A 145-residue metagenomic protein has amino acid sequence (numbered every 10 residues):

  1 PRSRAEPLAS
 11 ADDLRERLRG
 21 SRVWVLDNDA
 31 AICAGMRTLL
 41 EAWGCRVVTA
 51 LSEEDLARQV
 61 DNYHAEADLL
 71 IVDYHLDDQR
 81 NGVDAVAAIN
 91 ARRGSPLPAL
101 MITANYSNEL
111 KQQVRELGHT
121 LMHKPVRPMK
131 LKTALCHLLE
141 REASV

Functional and structural regions predicted by a protein language model:
P1-W24, D61, V114, S144-V145: Disordered, acidic interdomain junction associated with two-component signaling
V25-N28, D73-Y74, K124: Acidic di-acidic motifs
A34-T38, A42: Charged docking surfaces used in two-component/phosphorelay signaling
R37, E109-K111, V126-L138, A143: C-terminal output helix
E41-E54, Q59: Short hydrophobic/Thr-rich beta-strand motif most characteristic of the beta2 strand and flanking loop of CheY-like
H64-L76: Active-site beta3 strand of CheY-like receiver
N81-P96: Short amphipathic alpha-helix used as the core "switch/output" element in two-component signaling
I102-T103: Hydrophobic/aromatic residues positioned on beta-strands within the core alpha/beta folds
